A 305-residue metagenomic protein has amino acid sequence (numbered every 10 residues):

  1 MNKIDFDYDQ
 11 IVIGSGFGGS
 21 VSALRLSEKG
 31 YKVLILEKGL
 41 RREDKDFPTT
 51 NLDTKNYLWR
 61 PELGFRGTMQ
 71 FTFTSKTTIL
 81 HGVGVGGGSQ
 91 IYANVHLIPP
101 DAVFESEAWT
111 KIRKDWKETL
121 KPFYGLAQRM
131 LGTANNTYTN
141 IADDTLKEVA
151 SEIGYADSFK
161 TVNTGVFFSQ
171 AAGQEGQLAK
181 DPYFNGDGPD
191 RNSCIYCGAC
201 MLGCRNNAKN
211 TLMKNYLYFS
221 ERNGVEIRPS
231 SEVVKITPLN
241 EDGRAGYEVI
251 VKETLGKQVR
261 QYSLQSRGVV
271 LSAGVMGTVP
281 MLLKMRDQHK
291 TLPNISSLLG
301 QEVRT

Functional and structural regions predicted by a protein language model:
M1-E118, G277, L292-T305: N-terminal glycine-rich phosphate/pyrophosphate-binding loop and immediately adjacent elements
F6-D7, E28-G30, T78-I79, G84-G86 (+6 more regions): Short, well-ordered loop/turn elements at secondary-structure boundaries
D7, R66, C197-C200, V234-T237: A glycine-rich dinucleotide-binding beta-alpha-beta segment and adjacent secondary-structure elements that constitute
S15-G18, A142, A208-L212, Y262 (+2 more regions): Short, glycine/acidic-rich beta->alpha junctions
F17-V21, S75-T78, A142-E148, M213-K214 (+1 more regions): Short alpha-helical segments and helix-capping/turn motifs at coil-helix boundaries
E28, G39-T49, N206, R222 (+3 more regions): Glycine-rich loop(s) and the adjacent beta-strand/alpha-helix scaffold that form part
R113-S230: Conserved redox-cofactor binding core of oxidoreductases
R244-I250: Short, hydrophobic/aromatic-rich segments at coil-to-beta transitions
